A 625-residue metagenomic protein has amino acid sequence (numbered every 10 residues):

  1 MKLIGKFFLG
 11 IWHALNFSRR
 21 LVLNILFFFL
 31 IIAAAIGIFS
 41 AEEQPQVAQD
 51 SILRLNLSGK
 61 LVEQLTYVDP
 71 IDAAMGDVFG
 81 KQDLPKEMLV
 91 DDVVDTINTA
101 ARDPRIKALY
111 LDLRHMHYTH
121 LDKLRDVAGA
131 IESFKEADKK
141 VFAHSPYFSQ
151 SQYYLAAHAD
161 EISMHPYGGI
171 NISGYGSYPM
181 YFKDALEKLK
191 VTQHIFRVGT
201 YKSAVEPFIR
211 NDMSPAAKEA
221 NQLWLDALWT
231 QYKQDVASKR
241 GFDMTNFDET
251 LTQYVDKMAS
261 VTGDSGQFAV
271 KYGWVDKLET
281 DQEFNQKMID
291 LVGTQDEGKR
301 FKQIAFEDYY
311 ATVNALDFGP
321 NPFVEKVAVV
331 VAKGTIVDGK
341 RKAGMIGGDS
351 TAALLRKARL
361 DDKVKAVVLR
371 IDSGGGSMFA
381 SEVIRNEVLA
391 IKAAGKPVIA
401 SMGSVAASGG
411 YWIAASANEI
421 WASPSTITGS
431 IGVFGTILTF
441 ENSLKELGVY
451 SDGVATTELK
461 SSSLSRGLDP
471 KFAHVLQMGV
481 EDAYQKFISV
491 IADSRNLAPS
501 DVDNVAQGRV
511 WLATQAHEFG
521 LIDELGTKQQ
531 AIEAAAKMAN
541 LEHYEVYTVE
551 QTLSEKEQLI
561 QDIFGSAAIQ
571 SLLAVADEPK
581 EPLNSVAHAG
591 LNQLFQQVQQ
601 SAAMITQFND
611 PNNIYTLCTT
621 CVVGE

Functional and structural regions predicted by a protein language model:
M1-Q82, D91-V94, P166, G176-G266 (+7 more regions): Intrinsically disordered, low-complexity segments enriched in small/flexible residues
Q44, S51-P179, F318-S443: Cleft-lining beta-strand/loop regions that shape enzyme active-site pockets
E161, D276-K277, A366, N418-E419 (+4 more regions): Well-ordered beta-strand positions
A237-R240, M478-R495: His/Asp/Glu-enriched, well-ordered alpha-helical/loop segment that forms or immediately abuts the divalent-metal
R240-D248, I491-V502: Hydrophobic, secondary-structure "cap" segments at the distal end of domains
D248-T252, T456-T457, A498-R509: Short catalytic/ligand-gating loop segments at beta-alpha or beta-beta junctions within enzyme catalytic domains
R359-V364, I488-P499, R509, A513: Long hydrophobic segments that form regular secondary structure
S408-G467, H474-G479, F487-S489: Conserved acidic, small-residue-rich alpha-beta core segments centered on
